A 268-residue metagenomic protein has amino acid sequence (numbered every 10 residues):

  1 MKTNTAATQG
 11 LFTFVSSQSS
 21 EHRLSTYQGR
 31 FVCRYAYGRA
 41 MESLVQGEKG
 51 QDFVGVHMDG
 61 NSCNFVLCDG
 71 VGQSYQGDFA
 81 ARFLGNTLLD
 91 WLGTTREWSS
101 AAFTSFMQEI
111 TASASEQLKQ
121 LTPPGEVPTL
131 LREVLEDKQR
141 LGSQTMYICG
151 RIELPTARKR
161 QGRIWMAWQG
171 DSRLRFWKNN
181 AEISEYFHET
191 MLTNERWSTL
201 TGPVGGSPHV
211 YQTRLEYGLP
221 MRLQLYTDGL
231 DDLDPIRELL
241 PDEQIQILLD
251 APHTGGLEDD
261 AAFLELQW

Functional and structural regions predicted by a protein language model:
M1-T8, G125-L135, T199-W268: C-terminal catalytic subdomain
K2-L92, S172, G205-P208, Q212-T213: N-terminal entry segment of metal-dependent catalytic domains or homologous docking segments
E42-G47, D137-R140, H253-T254: Short Gly/Pro-enriched turn/cap motifs at secondary-structure boundaries
G47-M58, Q139-W165, F187-T227, D231-P235: Acidic loop->beta-strand submotif enriched in PP2C/PPM serine/threonine phosphatases
F65-D69, A167-Q169, Q224-Y226: Short hydrophobic beta-strand that contains or immediately precedes a catalytic carboxylate
N86-E126, P235-D259: Helix-loop-helix
A101-K178, G206-Y217: Catalytic core of PPM/PP2C metal-dependent serine/threonine phosphatase domains
F176-E185, E189: A short, surface-exposed interaction/processing loop segment used at functional sites
